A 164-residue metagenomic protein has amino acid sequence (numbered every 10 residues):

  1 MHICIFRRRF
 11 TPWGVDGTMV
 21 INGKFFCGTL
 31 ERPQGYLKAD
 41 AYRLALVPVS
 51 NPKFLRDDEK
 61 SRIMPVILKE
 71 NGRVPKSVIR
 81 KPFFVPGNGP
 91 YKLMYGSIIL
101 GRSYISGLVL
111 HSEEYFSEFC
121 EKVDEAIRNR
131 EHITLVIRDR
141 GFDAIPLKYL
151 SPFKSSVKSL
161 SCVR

Functional and structural regions predicted by a protein language model:
M1-T134, D139-R164: Cell wall/extracellular polymer interaction/catalysis modules
